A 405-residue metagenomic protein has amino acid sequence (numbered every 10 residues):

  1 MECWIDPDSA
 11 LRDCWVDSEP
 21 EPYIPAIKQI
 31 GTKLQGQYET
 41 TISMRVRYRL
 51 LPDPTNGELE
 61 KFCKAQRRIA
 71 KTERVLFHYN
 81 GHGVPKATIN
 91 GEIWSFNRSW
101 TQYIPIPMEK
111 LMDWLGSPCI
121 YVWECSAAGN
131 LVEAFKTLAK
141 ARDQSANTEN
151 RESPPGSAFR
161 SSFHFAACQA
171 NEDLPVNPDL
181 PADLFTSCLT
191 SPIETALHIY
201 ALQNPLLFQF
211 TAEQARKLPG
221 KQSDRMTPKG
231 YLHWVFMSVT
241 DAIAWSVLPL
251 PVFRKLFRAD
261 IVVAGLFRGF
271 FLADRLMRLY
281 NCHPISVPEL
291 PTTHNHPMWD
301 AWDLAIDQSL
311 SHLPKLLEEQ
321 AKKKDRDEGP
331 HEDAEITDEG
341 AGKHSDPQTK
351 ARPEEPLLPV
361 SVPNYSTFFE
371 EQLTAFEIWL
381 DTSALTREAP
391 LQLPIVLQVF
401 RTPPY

Functional and structural regions predicted by a protein language model:
M1-P25, Q37, D303, D307-E319: Long, charge-dense tracts
L11, W15-R74, P85-K86, F96-Y103: Functional beta-strand-loop-alpha-helix junction segments that form "active/interaction loops" within catalytic
G36-K61, R68, A273-L279, H283-Y405: Alpha-solenoid helical-repeat scaffolds
Y38-E39, R49-L50, K64-A70, R74-V75 (+4 more regions): Beta-strand elements of modular eukaryotic interaction domains
T40, M44, A65-T72, G83-P85 (+10 more regions): Short amphipathic alpha-helical interaction elements and helix-loop-helix interfaces that mediate dimerization
Y48-N56, H78-N80, L202-T211: Short amphipathic alpha-helical segments embedded in low-complexity Lys/Glu-rich regions
H82-G116, V132-E133, T137-K140: A short, glycine/acidic-enriched catalytic loop
A128-F257: Active-site-proximal C-terminal subdomain of hydrolase catalytic domains
